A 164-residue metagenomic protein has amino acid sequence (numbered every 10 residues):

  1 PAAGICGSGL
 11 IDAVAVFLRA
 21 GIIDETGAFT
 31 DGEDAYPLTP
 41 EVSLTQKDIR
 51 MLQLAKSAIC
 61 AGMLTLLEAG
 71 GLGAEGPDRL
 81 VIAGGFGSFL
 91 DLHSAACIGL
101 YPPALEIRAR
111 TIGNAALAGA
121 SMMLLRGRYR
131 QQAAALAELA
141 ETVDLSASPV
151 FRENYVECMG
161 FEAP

Functional and structural regions predicted by a protein language model:
P1-P164: Helical "lid/coupling" subdomains associated with nucleotide-phosphate turnover
